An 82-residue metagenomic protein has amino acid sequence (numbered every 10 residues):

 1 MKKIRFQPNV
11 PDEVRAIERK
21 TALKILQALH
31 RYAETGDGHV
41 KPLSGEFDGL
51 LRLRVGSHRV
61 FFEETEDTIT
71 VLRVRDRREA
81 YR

Functional and structural regions predicted by a protein language model:
M1-D12, A16-L23, G38, V55-H58 (+1 more regions): Enriched for short, Lys/Arg-rich terminal
A28-L53: A short, surface-exposed loop/turn module that caps and links secondary-structure elements
